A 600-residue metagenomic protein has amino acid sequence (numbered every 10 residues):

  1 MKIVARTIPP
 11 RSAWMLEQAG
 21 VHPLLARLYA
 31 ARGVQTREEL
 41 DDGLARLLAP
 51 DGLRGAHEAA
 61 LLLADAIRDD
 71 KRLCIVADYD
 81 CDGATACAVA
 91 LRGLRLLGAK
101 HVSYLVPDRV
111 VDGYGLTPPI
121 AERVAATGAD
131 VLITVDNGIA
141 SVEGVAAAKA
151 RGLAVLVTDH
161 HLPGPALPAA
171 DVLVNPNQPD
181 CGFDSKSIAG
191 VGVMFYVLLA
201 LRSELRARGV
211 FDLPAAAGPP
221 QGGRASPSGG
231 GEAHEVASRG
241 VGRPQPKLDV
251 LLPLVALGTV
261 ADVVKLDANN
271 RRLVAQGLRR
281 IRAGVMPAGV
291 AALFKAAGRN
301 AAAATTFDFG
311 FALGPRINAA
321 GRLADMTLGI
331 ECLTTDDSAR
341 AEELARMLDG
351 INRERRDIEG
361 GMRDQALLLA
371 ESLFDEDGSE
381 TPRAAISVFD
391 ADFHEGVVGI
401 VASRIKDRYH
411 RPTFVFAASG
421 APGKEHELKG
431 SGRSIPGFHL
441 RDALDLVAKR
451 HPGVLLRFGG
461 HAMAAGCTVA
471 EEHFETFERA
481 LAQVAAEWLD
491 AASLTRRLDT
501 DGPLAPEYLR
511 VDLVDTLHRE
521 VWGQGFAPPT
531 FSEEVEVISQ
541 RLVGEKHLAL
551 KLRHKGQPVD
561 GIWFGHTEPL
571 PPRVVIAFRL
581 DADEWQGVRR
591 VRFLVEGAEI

Functional and structural regions predicted by a protein language model:
K2-I3: Non-catalytic interface/linker regions that flank or bridge core catalytic/transmembrane domains
R6-D130, R151, S203-P220, R224 (+1 more regions): Hydrophobic helix-and-loop "lid/oligomerization" segment in the mid-to-C-terminal part of catalytic domains
Y29, I133, N318, T516-L517 (+1 more regions): A residue-level signal for conserved active-site and pocket-lining positions in enzyme catalytic cores
D65, P165-N175, V290, L552-K555: Acidic-glycine-rich active-site phosphate/pyrophosphate-binding loop
D65-D69, S338-V388, P422-H426, F438 (+1 more regions): Mid-to-C-terminal polyanion-binding domains and interfaces
D78-Y79, P107-V110, N137-G138, H160-P163 (+5 more regions): Short, ordered loop/turn segments at secondary-structure junctions
A125, T134, G138-A216, Q245-A261 (+1 more regions): Conserved phosphate-handling catalytic cores of large alpha/beta enzymes
E143-A147, V401-R404, D512, T516: A short acidic, amphipathic alpha-helical/loop segment
